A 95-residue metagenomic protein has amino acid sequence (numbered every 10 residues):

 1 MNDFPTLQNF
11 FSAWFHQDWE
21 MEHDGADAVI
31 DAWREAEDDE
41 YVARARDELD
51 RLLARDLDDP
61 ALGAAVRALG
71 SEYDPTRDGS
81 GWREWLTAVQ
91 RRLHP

Functional and structural regions predicted by a protein language model:
M1-A32, Q90: Short terminal alpha-helical segments
N2, E40, R44, R77-S80 (+1 more regions): Alpha-helix boundary/N-cap detector
F10, V29-A32, E48, A65-L69 (+1 more regions): Charge-rich, solvent-exposed alpha-helical interaction surfaces
W19-L57: Amphipathic alpha-helical interaction modules
A54-D58, R91-H94: Charged/polar positions within long, soluble alpha-helices
P60-A64: A glycine-biased, small/acidic residue-tolerant capping/turn segment at secondary-structure junctions
V66-P95: Amphipathic alpha-helical binding modules
